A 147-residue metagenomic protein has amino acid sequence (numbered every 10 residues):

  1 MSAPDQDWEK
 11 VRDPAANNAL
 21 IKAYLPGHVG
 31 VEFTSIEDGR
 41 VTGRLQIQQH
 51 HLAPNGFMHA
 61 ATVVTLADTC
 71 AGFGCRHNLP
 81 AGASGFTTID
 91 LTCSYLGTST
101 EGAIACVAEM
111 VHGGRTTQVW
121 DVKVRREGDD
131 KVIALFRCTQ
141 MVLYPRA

Functional and structural regions predicted by a protein language model:
M1-A147: Terminal targeting signals and extreme-terminal segments of soluble enzymes
